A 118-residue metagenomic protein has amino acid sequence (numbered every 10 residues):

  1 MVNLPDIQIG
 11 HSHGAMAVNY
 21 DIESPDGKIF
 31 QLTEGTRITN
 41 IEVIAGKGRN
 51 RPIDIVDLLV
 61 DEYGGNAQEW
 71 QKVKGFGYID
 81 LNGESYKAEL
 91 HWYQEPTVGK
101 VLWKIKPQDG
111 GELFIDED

Functional and structural regions predicted by a protein language model:
M1-D118: Catalytic toxin/effector domains delivered as secreted proteins or via bacterial secretion systems
